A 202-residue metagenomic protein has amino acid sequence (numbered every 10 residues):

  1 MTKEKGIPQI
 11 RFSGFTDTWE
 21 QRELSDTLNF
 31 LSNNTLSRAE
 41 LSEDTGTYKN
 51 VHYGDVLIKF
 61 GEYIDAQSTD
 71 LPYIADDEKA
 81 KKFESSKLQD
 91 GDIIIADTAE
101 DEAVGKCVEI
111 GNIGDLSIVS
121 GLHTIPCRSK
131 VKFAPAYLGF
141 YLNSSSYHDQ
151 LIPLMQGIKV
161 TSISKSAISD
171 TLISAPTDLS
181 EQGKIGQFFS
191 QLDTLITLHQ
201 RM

Functional and structural regions predicted by a protein language model:
M1-Q21, T171, D178-M202: Amphipathic alpha-helical segments with low aromatic content
E4-P8, R38, S117-T124, M155-E181: A short glycine-rich beta-alpha junction/loop motif
R11-S13, D76-D77, I125-K130, D170-A175: Short, well-ordered beta-strand elements within core beta-sheets of diverse protein domains
R11-T35, E40, T47: Non-catalytic DNA-recognition/assembly elements of restriction-modification systems
W19, L24, A96, Y137 (+2 more regions): Non-catalytic beta-sheet/beta-sandwich ligand-binding modules that flank or precede catalytic cores
S25-N29, E40-E78, E102: DNA target-recognition patches
H52-V56, T69-N143: A short beta-sheet element
